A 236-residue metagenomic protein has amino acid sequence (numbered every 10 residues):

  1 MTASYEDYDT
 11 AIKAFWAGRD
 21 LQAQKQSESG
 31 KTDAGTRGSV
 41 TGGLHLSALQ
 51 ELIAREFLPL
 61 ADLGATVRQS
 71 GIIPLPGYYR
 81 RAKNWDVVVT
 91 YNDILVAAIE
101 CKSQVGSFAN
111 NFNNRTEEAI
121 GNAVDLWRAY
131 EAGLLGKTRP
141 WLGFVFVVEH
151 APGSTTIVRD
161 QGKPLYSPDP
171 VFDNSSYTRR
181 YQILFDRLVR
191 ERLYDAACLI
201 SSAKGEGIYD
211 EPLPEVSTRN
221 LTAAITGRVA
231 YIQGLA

Functional and structural regions predicted by a protein language model:
M1-Q69, L75: Interdomain/boundary linker segments immediately adjacent to catalytic/signaling cores
G42-Q50, R80, N111, R115-E118: Phosphate/oxyanion-binding active-site loops and adjacent basic polyanion-contact surfaces
L49-A61, A123-Y130, R180-R192, I225-Q233: Hydrophobic, Leu/Ile/Phe/Ala-enriched alpha-helical segments that form helix-helix packing faces
A54, L58, A203-A236: Low-complexity intrinsically disordered segments
G71-V87: Charged, often glycine-rich, active-site loop that binds/positions anionic groups
V88-A98: Active-site beta-strand-loop-beta-strand hairpin of nuclease catalytic cores that positions key catalytic residues
S103-S107: A short, flexible beta-alpha/helix-coil linker loop
A109-D210, P214-E215, R219: Acidic, metal/cofactor-coordinating or nucleic-acid-engaging core segments within structured domains
